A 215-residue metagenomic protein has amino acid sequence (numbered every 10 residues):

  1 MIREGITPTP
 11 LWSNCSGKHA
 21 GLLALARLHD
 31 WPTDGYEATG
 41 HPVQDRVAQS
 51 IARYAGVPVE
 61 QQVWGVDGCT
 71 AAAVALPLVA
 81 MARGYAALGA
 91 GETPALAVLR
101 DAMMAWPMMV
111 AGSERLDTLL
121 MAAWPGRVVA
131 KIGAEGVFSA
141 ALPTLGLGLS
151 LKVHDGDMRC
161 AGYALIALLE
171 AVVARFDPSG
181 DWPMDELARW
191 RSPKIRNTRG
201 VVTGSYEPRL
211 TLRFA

Functional and structural regions predicted by a protein language model:
M1-Q61, C69: Active-site-adjacent helix/loop patches that line small-molecule binding or acyl-intermediate pockets
A20-A24, A48-A52, V79-A86, A97-M104 (+2 more regions): Predominant activation on well-ordered alpha-helical scaffold segments within soluble catalytic domains
L25-R27, V66-C69, P143, L151-V153: Fold-independent oxyanion-binding glycine-rich loops and adjacent beta-strand/coil segments at enzyme active sites
R27-P32, A52, G56, A86-A90 (+3 more regions): Hydrophobic/aromatic-lined pockets within catalytic cores
H41, E60-M108, S139: Penicillin-binding protein/beta-lactamase superfamily catalytic region
G56-V63, F176-W182: Short, surface-exposed acidic
A90-A215: Structured C-terminal helix/loop/strand segments within mature extracytoplasmic catalytic/sensor domains
